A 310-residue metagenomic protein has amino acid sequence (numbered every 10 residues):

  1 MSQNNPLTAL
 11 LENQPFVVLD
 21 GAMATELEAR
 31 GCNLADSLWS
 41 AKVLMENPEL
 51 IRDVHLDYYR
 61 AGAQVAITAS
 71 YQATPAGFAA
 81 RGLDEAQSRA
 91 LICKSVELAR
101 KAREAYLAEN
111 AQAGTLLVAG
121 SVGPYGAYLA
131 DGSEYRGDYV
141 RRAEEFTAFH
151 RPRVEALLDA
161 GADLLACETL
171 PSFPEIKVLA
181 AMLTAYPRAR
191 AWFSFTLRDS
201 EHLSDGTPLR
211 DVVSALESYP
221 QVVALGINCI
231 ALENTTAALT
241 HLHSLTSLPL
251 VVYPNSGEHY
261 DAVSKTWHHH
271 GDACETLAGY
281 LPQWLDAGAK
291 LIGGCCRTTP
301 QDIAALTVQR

Functional and structural regions predicted by a protein language model:
M1-R310: Domain-level signal for soluble alpha/beta catalytic cores
